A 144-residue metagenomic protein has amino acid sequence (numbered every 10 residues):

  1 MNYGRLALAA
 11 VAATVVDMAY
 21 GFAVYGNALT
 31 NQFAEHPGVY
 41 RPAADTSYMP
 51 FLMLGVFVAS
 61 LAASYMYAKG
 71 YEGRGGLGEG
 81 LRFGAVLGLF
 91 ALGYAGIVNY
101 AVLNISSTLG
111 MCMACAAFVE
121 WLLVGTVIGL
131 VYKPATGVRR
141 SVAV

Functional and structural regions predicted by a protein language model:
M1-V144: Juxtamembrane/disordered regions of integral membrane proteins
